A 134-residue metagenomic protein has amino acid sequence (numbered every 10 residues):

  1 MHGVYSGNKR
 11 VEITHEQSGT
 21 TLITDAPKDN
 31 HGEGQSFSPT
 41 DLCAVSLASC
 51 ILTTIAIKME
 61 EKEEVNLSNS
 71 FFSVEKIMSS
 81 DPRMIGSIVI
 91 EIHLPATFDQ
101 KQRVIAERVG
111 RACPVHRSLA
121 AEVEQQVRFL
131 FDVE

Functional and structural regions predicted by a protein language model:
M1-V45, A56-E134: Extended beta-strand/beta-hairpin segments
C50-I51: Alpha-helical metal-binding/catalytic segments enriched in His/Glu/Asp
